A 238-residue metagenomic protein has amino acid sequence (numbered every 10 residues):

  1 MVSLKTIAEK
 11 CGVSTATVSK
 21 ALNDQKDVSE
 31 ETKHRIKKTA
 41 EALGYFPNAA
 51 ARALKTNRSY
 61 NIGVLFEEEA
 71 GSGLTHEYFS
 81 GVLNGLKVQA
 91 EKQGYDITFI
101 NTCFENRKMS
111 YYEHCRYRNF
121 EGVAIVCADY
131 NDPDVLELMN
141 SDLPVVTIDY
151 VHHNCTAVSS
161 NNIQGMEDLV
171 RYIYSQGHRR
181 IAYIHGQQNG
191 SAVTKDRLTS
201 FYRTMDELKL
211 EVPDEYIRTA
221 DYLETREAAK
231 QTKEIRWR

Functional and structural regions predicted by a protein language model:
M1-Y60: N-terminal helix-turn-helix DNA-binding module of bacterial transcription factors
V2, N57, N61-R171: Alpha-helical recognition/docking segments in bacterial nutrient-uptake and carbohydrate-utilization systems
S14, Y60, E121, R179-I181: Short acidic/polar active-site loop segments enriched in Thr and Asp
D24, V28, A50, L74 (+3 more regions): Conserved acidic
S29, G71-S72, N131-D132, G190-S191 (+1 more regions): Alpha-helix N-cap/loop-to-helix initiation residues
T32, T75-Y78, D134, V193-R197 (+1 more regions): Residues at alpha-helix caps and immediate loop-helix transition turns in enzyme cores, especially N- and C-cap
A42, G85-Q93, N140-T147, V151-R238: Bacterial carbohydrate/catabolite-sensing allosteric modules
